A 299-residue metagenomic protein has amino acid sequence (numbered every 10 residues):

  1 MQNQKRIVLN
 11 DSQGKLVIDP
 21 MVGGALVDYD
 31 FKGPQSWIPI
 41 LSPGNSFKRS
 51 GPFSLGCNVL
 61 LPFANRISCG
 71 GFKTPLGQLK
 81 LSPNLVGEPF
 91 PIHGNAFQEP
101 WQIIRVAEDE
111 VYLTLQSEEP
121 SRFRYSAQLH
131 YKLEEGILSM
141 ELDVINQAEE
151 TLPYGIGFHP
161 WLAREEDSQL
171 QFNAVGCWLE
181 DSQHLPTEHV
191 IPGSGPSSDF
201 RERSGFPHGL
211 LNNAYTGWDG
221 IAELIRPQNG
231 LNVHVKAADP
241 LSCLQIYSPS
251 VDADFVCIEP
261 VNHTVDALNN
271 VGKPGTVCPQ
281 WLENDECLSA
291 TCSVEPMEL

Functional and structural regions predicted by a protein language model:
M1-D11, F53, Y112, E118 (+1 more regions): Beta-strand-rich recognition/accessory modules
M1-L81, G220-L241, E286-M297: Beta-strand-rich N-terminal accessory domains
L9, P20, Q116-Y154, F158-L162: Acidic, contiguous internal or C-terminal segments within carbohydrate-active enzymes that form a structured patch used
K15, G71, Q78, E110 (+4 more regions): Structural motif
K32, K73-G77, I104-E110, K132-I137 (+2 more regions): A short, structured loop/turn motif at beta-sheet edges
G77, S82-E135: Extended, loop-rich substrate-binding clefts of extracytoplasmic carbohydrate-active enzymes
L81, P153, W161-A238: Active-site/ligand-binding surface loops and adjacent short beta/alpha elements that line catalytic pockets across
